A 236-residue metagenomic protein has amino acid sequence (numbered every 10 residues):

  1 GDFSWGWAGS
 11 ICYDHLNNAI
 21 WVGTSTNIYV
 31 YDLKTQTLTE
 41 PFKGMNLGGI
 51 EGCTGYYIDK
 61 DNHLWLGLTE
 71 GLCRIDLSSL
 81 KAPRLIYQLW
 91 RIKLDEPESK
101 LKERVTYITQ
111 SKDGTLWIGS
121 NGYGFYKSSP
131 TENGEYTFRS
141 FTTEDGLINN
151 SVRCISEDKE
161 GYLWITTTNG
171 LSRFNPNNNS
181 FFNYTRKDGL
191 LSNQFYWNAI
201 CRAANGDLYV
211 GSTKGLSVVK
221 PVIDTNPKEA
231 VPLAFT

Functional and structural regions predicted by a protein language model:
G1-T236: Carboxylate-rich, polar loop motifs that coordinate divalent cations or form catalytic acidic clusters
